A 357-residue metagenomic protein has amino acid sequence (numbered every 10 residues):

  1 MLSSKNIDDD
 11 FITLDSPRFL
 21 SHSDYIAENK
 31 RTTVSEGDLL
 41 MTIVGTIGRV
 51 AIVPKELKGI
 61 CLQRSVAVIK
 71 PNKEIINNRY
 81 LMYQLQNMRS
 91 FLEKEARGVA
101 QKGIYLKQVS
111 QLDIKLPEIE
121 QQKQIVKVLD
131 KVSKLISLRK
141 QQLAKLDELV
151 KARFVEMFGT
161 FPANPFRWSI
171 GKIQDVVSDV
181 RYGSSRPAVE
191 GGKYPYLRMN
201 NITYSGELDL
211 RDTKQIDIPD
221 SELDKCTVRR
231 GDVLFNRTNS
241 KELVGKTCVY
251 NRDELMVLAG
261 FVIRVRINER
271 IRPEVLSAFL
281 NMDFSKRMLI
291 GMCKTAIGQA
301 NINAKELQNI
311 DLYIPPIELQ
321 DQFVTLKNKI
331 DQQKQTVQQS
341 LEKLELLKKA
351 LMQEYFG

Functional and structural regions predicted by a protein language model:
S3-S4, S23-Q86, L223-N281, N303-A304: A short beta-sheet element
N6-E36, G171-R186, N200-D232: Sequence-specific dsDNA recognition surfaces
S16, Q63-S65, K193, D212 (+1 more regions): A generic structural signal for short beta-strands and their flanking turns/coil linkers
I43, G59-A67, L85, G98-E120 (+4 more regions): A short glycine-rich beta-alpha junction/loop motif
L85, R89, E93, N281-F284 (+1 more regions): Short amphipathic alpha-helical signal-transduction/dimerization elements
Q111-K127, Q141-Y182, N309, I314-D321 (+1 more regions): Non-catalytic DNA-recognition/assembly elements of restriction-modification systems
L135-L138: Contiguous mid-protein beta-loop-alpha structural module that forms a pocket-lining wall or clamp of enzyme active
